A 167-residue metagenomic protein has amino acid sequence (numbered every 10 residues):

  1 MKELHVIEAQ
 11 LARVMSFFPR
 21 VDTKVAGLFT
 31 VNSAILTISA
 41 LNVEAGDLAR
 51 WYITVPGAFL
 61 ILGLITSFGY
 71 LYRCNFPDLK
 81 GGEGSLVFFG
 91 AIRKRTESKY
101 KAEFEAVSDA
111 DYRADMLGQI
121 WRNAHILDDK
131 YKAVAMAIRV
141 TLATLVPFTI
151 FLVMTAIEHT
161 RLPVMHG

Functional and structural regions predicted by a protein language model:
M1-K2, G82-H125: Solvent-exposed, non-transmembrane helices and loops of integral membrane proteins
K2, V6-A9, S16, R50-I53 (+2 more regions): A structural signal for alpha-helical segments
H5-T23, V87-F88, A102, G118-K132: Short amphipathic alpha-helical coupling elements at transmembrane boundaries
A12, S16-G82, A135-G167: Alpha-helical transmembrane segments and their immediate juxtamembrane boundary regions in integral membrane proteins
D22, D47, D78, D109-D111 (+2 more regions): Acidic-enriched, low-complexity/disordered segments with a strong bias for Aspartate over Glutamate
